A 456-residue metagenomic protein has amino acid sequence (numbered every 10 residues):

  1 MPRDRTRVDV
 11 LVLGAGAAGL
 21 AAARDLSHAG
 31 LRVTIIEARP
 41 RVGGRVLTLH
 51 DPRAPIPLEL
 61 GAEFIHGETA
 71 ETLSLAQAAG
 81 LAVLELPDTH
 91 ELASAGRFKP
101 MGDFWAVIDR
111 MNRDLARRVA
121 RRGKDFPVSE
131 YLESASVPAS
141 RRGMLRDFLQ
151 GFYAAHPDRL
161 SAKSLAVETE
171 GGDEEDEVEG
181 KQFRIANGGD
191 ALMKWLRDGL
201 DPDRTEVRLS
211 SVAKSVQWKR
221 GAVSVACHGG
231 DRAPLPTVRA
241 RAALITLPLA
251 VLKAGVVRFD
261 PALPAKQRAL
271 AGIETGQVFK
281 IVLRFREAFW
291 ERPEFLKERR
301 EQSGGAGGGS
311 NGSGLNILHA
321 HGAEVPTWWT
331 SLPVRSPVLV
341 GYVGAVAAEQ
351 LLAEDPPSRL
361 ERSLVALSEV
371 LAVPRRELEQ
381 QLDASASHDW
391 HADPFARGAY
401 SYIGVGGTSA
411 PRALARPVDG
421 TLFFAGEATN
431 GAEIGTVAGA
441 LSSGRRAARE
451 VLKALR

Functional and structural regions predicted by a protein language model:
M1-R456: FAD-dinucleotide binding site
